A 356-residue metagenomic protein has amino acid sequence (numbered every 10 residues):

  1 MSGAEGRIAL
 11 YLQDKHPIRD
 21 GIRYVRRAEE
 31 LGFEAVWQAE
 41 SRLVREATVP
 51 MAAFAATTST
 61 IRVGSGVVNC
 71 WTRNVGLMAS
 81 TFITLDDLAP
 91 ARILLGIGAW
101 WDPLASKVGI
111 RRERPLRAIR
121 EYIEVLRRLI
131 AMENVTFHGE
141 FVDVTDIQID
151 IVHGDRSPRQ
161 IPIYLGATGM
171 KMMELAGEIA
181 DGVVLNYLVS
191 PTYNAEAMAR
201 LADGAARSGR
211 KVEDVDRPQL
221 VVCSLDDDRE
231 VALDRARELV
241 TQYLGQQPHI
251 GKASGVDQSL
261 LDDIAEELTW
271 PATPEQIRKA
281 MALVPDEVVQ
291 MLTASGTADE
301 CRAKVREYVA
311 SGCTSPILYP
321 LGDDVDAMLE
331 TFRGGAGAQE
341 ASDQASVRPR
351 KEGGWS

Functional and structural regions predicted by a protein language model:
M1-S65, I161, V347-S356: N-terminal beta1-alpha1-beta2 module of alpha/beta enzyme domains
S2, E113-G154, N194-A310, E340-S356: An alpha-helical appendage that flanks or caps ligand/catalytic pockets
S2, R26-E30, M51-R62, F82-I93 (+3 more regions): Acidic (Asp/Glu)-rich catalytic clusters
G6-L12, V36-Q38, R62-G66, I93-I97 (+4 more regions): Hydrophobic faces of well-ordered beta-strands that scaffold small-molecule active sites in alpha/beta enzyme cores
G6-R19, V68-V75, S157-T168, C223-D226 (+1 more regions): Active-site mouth loops of central-metabolism enzymes
H16-A28, M78-T81, A167-L175, A236 (+1 more regions): Short, acidic/polar
A35-T57, N69, S106, Y187-P191 (+1 more regions): Glycine-rich, proline-tolerant flexible connector loops at the mouths of alpha/beta enzymes
R45-V68, T72, E121-V125, L129 (+3 more regions): Alpha-helix-loop-beta-strand connector modules within alpha/beta enzyme cores
